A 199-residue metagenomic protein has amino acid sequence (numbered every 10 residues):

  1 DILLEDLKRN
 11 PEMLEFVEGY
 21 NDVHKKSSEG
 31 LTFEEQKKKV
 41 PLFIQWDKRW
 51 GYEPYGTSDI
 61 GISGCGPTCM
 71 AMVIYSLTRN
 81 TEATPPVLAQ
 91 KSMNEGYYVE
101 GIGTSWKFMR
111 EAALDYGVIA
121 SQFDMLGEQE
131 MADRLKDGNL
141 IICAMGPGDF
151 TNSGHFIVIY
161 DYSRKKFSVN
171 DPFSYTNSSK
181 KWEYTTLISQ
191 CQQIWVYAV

Functional and structural regions predicted by a protein language model:
D1-Y97: Active-site-adjacent structural segments surrounding the nucleophilic cysteine of cysteine proteases and isopeptidases
G30-L31, K38, Y75, N80-A198: Conserved active-site-adjacent core of cysteine acyl-enzyme catalytic domains
